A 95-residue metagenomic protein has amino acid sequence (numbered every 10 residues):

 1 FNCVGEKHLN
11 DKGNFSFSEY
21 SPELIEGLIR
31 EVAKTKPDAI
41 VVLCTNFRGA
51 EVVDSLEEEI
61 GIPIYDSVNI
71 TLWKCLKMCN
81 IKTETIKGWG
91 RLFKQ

Functional and structural regions predicted by a protein language model:
F1, C79-Q95: Short, glycine-/small-residue-rich phosphate/pyrophosphate-handling segment
F1-C44: Active-site rim beta-loop-alpha module in soluble metabolic enzymes
N10-N14, I64-E84: Short, flexible loop segments at boundaries between secondary-structure elements
S21-L24, E58-E59, I81-T85: Short, hinge-like loop/turn segments at secondary-structure boundaries
T45-N46, L56, D66: Charge-patterned, long linear interaction tracts outside catalytic cores
N46-A50, I70: Short Gly/Pro-enriched loop/turn and capping motifs at secondary-structure junctions
A50-E58: Short Gly/Thr/Asp-enriched flexible loops that form oxyanion-binding sites at enzyme active sites
